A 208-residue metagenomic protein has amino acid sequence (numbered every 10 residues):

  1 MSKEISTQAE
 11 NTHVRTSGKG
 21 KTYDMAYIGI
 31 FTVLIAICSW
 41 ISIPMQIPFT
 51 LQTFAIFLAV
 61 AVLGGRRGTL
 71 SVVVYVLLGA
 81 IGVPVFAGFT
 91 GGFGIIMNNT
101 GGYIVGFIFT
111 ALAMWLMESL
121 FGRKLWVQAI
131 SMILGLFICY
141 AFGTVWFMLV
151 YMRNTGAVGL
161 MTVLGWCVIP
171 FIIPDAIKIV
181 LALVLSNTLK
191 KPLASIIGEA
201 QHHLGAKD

Functional and structural regions predicted by a protein language model:
M1-G29, T162-D208: Alpha-helical transmembrane segments and their cytosolic interface
S2-R15, Y23, I30, I37 (+1 more regions): Short helix-perturbing small/polar motifs within transmembrane alpha-helices
S2-S71, I81: Hydrophobic transmembrane alpha-helices
I30-C38, I56, V60, S71-G79 (+11 more regions): Alpha-helical transmembrane segments in multi-pass membrane proteins
S39-L51, V76-T110: Interfacial aromatic-anchored transmembrane helix boundaries in multi-pass membrane proteins
W40-I47, P84-G92, S119-V127, T144 (+4 more regions): Transmembrane helix-loop junctions in multipass membrane proteins, especially transporters and channels
G68-V72, I95, Q128-A129, V163: Alpha-helical transmembrane segments and their helix-entry boundary regions
M132-N154, T162-V163: Hydrophobic alpha-helical transmembrane segments of multi-pass inner membrane proteins, especially in bacterial systems
